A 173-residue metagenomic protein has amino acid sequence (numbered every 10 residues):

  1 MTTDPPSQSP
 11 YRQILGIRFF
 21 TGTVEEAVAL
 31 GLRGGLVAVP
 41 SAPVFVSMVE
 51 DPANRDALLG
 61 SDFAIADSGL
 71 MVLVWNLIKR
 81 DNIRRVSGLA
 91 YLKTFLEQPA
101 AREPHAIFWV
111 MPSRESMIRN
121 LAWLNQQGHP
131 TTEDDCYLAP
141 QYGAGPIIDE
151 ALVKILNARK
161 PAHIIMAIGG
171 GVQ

Functional and structural regions predicted by a protein language model:
M1-A90: N-terminal nucleotide/polyanion-binding subdomain common to many enzyme families
G35-V37, A106, A162-H163: Residue-level preference for the first positions of well-ordered beta-strands
V39-P43, V110-R114, I168-G169: Structural motif
D67, R159-A162: Short acidic/histidine-rich motifs immediately flanking catalytic phosphotransfer sites in two-component signaling
D67, Y137, A167: Conserved residues at the C-terminal ends of beta-strands
V72, N76-I155, R159-K160: Conserved beta-alpha
L73, G171-Q173: Short glycine-rich, flexible loops that bind phosphorylated cofactors or substrates
A162-G170: Periplasmic-binding protein-like
